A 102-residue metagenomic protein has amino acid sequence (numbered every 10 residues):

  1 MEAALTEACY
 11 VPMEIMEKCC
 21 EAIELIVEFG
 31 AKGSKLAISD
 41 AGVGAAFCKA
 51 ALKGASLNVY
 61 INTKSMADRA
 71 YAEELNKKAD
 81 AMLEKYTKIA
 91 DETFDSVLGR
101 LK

Functional and structural regions predicted by a protein language model:
M1-K102: A structural signal for small-residue-enriched, beta-sheet-centric alpha/beta enzyme cores and oligomeric scaffold folds
